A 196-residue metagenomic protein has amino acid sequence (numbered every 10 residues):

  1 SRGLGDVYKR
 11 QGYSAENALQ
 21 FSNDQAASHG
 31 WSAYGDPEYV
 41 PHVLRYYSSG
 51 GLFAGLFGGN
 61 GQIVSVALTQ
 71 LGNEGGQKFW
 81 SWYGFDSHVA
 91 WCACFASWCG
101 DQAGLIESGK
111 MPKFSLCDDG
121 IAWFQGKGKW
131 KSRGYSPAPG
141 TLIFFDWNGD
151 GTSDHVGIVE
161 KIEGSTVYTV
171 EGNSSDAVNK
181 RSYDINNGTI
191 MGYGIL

Functional and structural regions predicted by a protein language model:
S1, D6-S65, Y183-L196: Non-catalytic cell-wall polysaccharide-engagement segments
S1, I106-D176: ...with weaker cross-activation on analogous glycine-rich loops/strands in unrelated enzymes
S1, V40, L44-Y47, N60 (+6 more regions): Extracytoplasmic/secreted envelope proteins and their assembly/folding machinery, especially bacterial periplasmic
D6-D24, F53, A103-P112, D150-T152 (+2 more regions): Substrate-binding/catalytic groove segments of enzymes that remodel or degrade extracellular structural polymers
W31-E38, G55-G59, G84-C92, S132-Y135 (+1 more regions): Extracytoplasmic/periplasmic, Sec-exported soluble proteins
P37, P41-G50, K131, G149-L196: Aromatic- and glycine-rich peptidoglycan recognition patches
L52-S108: N-terminal capping segments
